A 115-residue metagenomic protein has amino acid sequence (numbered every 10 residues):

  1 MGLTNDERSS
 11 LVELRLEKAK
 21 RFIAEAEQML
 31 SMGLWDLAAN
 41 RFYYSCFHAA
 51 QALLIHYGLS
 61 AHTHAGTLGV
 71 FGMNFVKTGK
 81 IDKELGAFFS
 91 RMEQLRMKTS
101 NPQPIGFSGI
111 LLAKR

Functional and structural regions predicted by a protein language model:
M1-R115: Terminal alpha-helical segments
